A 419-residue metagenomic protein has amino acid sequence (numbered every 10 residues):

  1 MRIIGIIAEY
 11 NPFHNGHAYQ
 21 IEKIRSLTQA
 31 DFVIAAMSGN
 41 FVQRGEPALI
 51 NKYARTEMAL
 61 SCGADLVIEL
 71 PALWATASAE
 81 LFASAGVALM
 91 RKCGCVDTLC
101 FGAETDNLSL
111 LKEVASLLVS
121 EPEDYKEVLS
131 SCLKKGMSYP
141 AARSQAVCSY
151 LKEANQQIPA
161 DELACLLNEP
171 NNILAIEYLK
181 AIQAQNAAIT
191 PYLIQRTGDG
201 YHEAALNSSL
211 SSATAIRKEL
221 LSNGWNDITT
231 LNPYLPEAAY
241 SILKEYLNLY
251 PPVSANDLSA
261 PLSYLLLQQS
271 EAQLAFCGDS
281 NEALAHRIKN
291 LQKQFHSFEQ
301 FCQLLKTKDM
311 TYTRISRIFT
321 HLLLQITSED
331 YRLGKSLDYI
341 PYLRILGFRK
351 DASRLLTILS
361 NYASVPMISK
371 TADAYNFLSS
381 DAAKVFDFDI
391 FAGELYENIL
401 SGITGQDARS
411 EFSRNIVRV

Functional and structural regions predicted by a protein language model:
M1-R55: N-terminal catalytic cores of NTP/NDP-binding nucleotidyl/phosphoryl-transfer enzymes
R25, T56-L60, K180-Q183, R217: Class I S-adenosyl-L-methionine
R25-S26, L60, V87, R91-K92: Non-catalytic positions within long, well-ordered alpha-helices that form the structural scaffold/packing of enzyme
T28-A30, A64, C95-V96: Short, high-confidence coil segments that cap the C-terminus of an alpha-helix and link into the following beta-strand
D31, D65, A187-I189: A structural micro-motif
E57-P71: A glycine-rich helix N-cap at a beta->alpha junction
L70-V419: Active-site cores that bind ATP or allylic diphosphates and position pyrophosphate for catalysis
